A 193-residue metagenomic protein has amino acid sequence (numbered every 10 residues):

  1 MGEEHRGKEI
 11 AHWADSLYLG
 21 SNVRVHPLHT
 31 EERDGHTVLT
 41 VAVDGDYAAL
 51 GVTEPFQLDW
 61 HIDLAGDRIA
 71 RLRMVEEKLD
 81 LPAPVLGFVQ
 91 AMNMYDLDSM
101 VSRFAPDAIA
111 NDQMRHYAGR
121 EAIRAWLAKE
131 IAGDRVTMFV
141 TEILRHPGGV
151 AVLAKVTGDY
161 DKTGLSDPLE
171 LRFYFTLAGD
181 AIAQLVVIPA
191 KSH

Functional and structural regions predicted by a protein language model:
M1, K8, M94-D107, N111: Short, well-ordered alpha-helical segments enriched in acidic and aromatic residues
I10-V52, Q57, H61, A125-L165: Surface-exposed, charged secondary-structure patches
A11, L97-V101, R120, R124: An amphipathic alpha-helix signature
T30-E32, M74, A110, I143-R145 (+1 more regions): Hydrophobic/anchoring residues in structured secondary elements
V43-G45, E76, F104, V156-G158 (+1 more regions): Short beta-strand segments enriched in hydrophobic/aromatic residues within well-folded beta-rich domains
Q57-L79, E170-H193: Short beta-strand edge/turn micro-motifs at domain boundaries
K78-Y95, R103: Short, aromatic-enriched amphipathic alpha-helices that serve as compact interaction elements
